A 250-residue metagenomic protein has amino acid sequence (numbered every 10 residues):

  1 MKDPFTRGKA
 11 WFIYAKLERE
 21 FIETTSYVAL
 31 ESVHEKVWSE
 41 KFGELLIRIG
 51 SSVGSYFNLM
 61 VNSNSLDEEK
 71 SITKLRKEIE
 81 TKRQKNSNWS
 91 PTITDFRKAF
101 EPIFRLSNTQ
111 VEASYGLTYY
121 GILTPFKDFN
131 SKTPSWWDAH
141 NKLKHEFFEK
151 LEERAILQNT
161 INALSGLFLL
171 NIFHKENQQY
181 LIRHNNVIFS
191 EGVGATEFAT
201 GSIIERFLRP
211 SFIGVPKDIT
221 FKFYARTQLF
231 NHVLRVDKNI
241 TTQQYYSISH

Functional and structural regions predicted by a protein language model:
M1-I49, L59: Charged alpha-helical initiation segments
Y14, E18-T25, V53, F57 (+3 more regions): Hydrophobic core segments within long, regular secondary-structure runs in both alpha- and beta-rich folds
V28-E31, E35, F147-K150, H174: Short secondary-structure junctions and interdomain/linker hinges
S39-N64, I161-N171: Short, hydrophobic, well-ordered secondary-structure elements
G54-D138, H145-E149: Short non-catalytic regulatory patches outside canonical folded cores
I156-G201: Amphipathic, Lys/Arg-enriched alpha-helical patches that create a basic surface for binding polyanionic ligands
G194-H250: Acidic, Ser/Thr-rich low-complexity intrinsically disordered segments
